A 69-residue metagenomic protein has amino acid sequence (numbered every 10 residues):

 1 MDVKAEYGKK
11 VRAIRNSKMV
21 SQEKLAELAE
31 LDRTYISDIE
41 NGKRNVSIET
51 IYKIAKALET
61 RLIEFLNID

Functional and structural regions predicted by a protein language model:
M1-E6: A detector for short, charged/polar N-terminal pre-domain segments
K9-L28: Short basic helix-loop element that most often maps to the first helix and adjoining turn of HTH DNA-binding modules
V11, L25-A26, I36-I39, F65: Conserved hydrophobic/aromatic packing and binding residues within compact polymer-binding modules
V11, Q22, R33, I48-I51: Helix-turn-helix DNA-binding elements, focusing on the entry/boundary residues of the two helices that contact DNA
E30-R44: Recognition helix of helix-turn-helix/homeodomain-like DNA-binding domains that insert into the DNA major groove
I51-A55, F65-L66: Hydrophobic micro-packing sites on short alpha-helices
E59-D69: Short C-terminal boundary/hinge segments that cap the last helix of small helical domains
